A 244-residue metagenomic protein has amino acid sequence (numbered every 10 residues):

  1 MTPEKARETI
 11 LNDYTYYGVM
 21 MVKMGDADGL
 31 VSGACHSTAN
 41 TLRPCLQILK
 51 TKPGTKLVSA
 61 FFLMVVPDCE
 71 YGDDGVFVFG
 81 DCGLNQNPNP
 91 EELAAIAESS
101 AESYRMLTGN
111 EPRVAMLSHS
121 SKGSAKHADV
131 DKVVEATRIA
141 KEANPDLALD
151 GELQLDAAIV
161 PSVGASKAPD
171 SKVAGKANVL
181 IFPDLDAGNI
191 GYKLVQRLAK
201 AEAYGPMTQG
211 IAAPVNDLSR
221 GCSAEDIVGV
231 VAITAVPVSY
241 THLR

Functional and structural regions predicted by a protein language model:
M1-T55, G188-N189: N-terminal glycine-rich phosphate/adenylate-binding segment common to multiple enzyme folds
P3-Y16, M20, C82, H119-V179: Active-site rim loops that border cofactor/substrate pockets in soluble metabolic enzymes
V19-V22, C35-H36, N40-L46, G75 (+5 more regions): Short acidic, glycine/serine/threonine-rich loops at helix termini
L49-M64, E98-S103, D129-G151, A199-A213: Gly/Ser/Thr-rich active-site loops/lids in small-molecule metabolic enzymes that frequently grip phosphoryl groups
L63-N89, V215, S223, V231: A structural-propensity feature for long, helix-poor, extended segments
N85-T108: Short acidic/Ser/Thr-enriched loop-to-helix initiation segments
T241-R244: Conserved small/polar residues in nucleotide/adenosyl-binding loops
